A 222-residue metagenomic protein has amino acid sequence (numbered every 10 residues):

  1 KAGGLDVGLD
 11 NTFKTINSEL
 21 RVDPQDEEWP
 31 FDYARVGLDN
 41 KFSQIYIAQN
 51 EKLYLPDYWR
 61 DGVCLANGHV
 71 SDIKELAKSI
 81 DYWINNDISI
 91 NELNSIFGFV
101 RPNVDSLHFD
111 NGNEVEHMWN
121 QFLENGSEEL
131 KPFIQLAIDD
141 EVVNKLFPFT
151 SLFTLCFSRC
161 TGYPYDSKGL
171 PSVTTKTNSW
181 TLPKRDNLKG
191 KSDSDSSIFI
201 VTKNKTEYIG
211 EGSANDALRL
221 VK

Functional and structural regions predicted by a protein language model:
K1-R35, S89-P164: Negatively charged, low-complexity tracts enriched in Asp/Glu with abundant Ser/Thr
D39-S79, R159-G212: Intrinsically disordered, low-complexity regulatory segments enriched in Ser/Thr/Pro and charged residues
V70-F109, K203-K222: Mixed-charge, Lys/Arg-enriched low-complexity segments
W119-L123, G169-K176, R219-V221: Short, intrinsically disordered, charge-balanced linker/junction segments flanking boundaries in proteins
